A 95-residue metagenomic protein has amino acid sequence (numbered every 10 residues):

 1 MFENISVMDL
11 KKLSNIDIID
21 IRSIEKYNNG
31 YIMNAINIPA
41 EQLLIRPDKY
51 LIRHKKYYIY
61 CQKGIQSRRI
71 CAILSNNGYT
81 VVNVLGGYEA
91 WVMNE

Functional and structural regions predicted by a protein language model:
M1-M8, L13-D17, S23-K56, K63-E95: Rhodanese-like catalytic fold shared by cysteine-dependent sulfurtransferases and DSP/PTP-type phosphatases
